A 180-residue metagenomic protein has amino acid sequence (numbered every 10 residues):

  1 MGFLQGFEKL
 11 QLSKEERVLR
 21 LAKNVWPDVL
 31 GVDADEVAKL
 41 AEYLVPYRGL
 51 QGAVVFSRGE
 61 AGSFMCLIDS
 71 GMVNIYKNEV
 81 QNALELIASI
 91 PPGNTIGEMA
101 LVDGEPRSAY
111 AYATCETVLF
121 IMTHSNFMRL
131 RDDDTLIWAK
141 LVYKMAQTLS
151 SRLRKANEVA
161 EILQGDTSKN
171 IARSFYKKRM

Functional and structural regions predicted by a protein language model:
M1-M180: Cytosolic regulatory regions built on CNB/CRP/Popeye-like sensor folds
